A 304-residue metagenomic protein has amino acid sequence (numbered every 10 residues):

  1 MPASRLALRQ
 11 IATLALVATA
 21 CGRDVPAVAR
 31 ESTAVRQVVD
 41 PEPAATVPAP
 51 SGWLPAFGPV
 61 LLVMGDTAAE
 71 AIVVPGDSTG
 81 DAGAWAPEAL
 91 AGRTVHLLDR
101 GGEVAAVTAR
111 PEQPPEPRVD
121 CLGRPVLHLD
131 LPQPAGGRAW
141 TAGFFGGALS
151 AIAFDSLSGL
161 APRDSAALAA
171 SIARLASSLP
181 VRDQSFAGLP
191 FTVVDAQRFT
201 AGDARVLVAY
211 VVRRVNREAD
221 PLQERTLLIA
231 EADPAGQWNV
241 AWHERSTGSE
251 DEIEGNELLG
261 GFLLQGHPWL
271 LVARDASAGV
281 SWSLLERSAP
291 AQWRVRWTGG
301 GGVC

Functional and structural regions predicted by a protein language model:
M1-I11: Bacterial N-terminal signal peptides that target proteins for export
T19-A20: C-terminal motif of bacterial Sec signal peptides marking the signal peptidase cleavage site
D24-C304: Exposed acidic/polar residues on beta-strands and adjacent loops within beta-sheet cores, strongest in beta-propeller
